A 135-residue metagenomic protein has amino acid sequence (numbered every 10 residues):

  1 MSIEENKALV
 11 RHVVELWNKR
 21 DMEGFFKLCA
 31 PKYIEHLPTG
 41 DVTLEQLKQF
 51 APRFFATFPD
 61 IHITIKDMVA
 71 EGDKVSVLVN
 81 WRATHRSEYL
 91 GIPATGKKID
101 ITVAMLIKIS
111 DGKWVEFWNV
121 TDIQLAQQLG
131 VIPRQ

Functional and structural regions predicted by a protein language model:
M1-Q135: C-terminal and inter-domain tail/linker signature
